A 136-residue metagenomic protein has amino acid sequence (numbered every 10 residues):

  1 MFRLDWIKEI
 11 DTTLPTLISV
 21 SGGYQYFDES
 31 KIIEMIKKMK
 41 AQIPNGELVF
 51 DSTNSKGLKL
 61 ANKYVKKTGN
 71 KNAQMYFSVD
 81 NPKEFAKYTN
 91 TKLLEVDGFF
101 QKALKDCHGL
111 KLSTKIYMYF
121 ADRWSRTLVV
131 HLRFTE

Functional and structural regions predicted by a protein language model:
M1-E136: Alpha-helical subdomain
